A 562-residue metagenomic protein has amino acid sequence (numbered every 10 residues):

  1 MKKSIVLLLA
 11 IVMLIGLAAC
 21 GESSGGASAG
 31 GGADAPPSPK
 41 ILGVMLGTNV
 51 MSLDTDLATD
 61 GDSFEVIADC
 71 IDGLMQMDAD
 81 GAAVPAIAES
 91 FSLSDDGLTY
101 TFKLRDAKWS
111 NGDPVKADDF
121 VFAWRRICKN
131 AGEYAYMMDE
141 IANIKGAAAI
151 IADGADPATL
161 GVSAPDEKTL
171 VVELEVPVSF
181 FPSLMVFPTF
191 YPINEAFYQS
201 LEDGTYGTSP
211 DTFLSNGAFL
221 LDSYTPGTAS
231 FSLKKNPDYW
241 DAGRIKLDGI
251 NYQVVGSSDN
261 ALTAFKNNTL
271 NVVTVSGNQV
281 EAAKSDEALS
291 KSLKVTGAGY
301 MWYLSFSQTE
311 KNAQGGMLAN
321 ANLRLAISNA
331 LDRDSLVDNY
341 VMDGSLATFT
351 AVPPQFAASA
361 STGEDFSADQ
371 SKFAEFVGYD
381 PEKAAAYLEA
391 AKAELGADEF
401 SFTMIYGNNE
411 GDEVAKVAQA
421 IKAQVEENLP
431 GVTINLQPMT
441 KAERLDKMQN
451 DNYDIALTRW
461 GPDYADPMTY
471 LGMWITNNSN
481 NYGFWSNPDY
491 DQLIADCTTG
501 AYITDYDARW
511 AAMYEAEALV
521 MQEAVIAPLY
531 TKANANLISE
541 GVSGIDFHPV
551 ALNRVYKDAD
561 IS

Functional and structural regions predicted by a protein language model:
M45-D95, L214: N-terminal lobe/hinge region of extracytoplasmic solute-binding protein
A117-A123, E167-E173, P177, G217-A218 (+5 more regions): Alpha-helical secondary-structure segments
E133-F197: Surface-exposed binding/hinge segments that line and control ligand-binding clefts or catalytic entry sites
K168, L174-I245, G249: Gly/Pro-rich hinge or "lid" segments in bacterial periplasmic/extracellular proteins
T208, D238-A283: Ligand-site clamp/hinge motif
P226-T228, P381, A385-P462, N534: Ligand/substrate-recognition segments at binding pockets and active sites
S328-E364, E413-K422, Q449-S562: Detector for C-terminal structural segments
A347-A390, N409-V414: Structural transition elements
